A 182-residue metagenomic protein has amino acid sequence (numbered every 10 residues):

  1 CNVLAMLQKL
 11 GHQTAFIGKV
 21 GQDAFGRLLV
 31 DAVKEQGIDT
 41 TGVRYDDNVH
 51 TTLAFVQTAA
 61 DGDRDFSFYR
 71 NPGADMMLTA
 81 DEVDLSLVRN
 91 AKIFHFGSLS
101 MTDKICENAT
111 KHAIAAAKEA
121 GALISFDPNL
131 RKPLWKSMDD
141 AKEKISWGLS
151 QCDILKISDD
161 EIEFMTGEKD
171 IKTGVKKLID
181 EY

Functional and structural regions predicted by a protein language model:
N2-Q13, T58: Alpha-helix C-terminal capping segments
Q8, K34, A115-E119, L149: Anion (oxyanion) recognition and catalysis
Q13-F96: Conserved N-terminal subdomain of the carbohydrate kinase-like
N71, L99, N129-P133, D160: Active-site beta-loop-alpha junctions enriched in small/polar residues
A120, L134-Y182: Conserved phosphate/ATP/ADP-binding segment of small-molecule kinases
G121-P128: Short beta-strand/loop segments at the ligand-binding rim of alpha/beta enzyme cores
